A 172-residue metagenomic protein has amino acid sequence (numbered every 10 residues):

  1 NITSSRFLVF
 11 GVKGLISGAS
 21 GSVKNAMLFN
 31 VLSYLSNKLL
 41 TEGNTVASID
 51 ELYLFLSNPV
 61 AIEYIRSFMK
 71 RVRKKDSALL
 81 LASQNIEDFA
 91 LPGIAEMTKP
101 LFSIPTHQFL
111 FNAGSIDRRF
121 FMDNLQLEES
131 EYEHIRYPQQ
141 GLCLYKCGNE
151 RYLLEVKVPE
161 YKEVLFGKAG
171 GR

Functional and structural regions predicted by a protein language model:
N1-K13, A19-N37, T41, H134-R172: Conserved P-loop NTPase motor module
K13-H134, E160: Conserved P-loop NTPase motor cores
